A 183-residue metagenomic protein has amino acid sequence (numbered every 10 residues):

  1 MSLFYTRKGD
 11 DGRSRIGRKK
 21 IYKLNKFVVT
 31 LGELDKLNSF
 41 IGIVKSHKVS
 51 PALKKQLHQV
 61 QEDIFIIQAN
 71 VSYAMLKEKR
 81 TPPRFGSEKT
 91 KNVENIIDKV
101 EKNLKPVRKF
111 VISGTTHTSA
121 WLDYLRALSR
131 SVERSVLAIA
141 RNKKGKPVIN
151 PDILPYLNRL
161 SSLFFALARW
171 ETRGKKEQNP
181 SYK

Functional and structural regions predicted by a protein language model:
M1-K183: Phosphate/pyrophosphate-binding loop motifs in nucleotide- or prenyl diphosphate-using proteins
